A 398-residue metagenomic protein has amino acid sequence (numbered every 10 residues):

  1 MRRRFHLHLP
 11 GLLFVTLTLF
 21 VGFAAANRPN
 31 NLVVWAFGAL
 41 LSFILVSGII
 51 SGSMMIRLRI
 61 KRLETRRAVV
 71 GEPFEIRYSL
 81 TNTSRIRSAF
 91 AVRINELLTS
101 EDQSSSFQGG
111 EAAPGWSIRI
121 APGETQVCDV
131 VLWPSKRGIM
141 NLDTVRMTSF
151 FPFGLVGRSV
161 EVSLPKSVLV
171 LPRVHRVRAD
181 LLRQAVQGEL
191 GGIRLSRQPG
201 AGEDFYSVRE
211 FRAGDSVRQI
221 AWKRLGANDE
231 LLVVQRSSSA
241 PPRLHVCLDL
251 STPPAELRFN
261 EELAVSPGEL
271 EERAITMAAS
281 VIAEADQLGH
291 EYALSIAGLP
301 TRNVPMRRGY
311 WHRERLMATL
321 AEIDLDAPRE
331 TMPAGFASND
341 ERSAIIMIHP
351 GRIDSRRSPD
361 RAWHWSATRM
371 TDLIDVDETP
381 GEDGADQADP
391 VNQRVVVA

Functional and structural regions predicted by a protein language model:
M1-K61: Extracellular/lumenal glycan-associated context and N-glycosylation machinery
F5, F107-G109, K223-L225, P328 (+1 more regions): Short, solvent-exposed secondary-structure boundary motifs
V15-T18, L41-S42, D204, R218 (+2 more regions): Alpha-helical structural motif
R28, Q198-P199, D215, R356-S358: Intrinsically disordered, low-complexity regions enriched in Ser/Pro/Gly/Gln/His and often acidic
N31, R218, P359-R361: Acidic, low-complexity intrinsically disordered regions
V33, S42-R302: An amphipathic, basic-hydrophobic helix/alpha-beta surface used to engage anionic, phosphate-rich ligands or surfaces
A36, S117, K223, H312 (+1 more regions): Short linear interaction motif-like sites in intrinsically disordered regions of transcription factors
A283-A398: Acidic, glycine-rich A-domain
